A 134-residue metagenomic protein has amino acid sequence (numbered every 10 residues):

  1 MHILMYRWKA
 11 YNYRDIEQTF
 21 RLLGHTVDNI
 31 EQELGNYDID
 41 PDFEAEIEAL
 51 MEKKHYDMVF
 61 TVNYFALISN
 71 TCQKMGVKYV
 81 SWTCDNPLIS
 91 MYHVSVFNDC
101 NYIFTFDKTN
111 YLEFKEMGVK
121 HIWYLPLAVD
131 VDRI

Functional and structural regions predicted by a protein language model:
M1-I3: Extreme N-terminal starter segment of soluble prokaryotic enzymes
K9-T19, L23, D28-K115, R133: Extended catalytic core of nucleotide-activated donor transferases of GT-like folds
V119-Y124: A short alpha->loop->secondary-structure connector
A128: Carbohydrate-associated surface elements
